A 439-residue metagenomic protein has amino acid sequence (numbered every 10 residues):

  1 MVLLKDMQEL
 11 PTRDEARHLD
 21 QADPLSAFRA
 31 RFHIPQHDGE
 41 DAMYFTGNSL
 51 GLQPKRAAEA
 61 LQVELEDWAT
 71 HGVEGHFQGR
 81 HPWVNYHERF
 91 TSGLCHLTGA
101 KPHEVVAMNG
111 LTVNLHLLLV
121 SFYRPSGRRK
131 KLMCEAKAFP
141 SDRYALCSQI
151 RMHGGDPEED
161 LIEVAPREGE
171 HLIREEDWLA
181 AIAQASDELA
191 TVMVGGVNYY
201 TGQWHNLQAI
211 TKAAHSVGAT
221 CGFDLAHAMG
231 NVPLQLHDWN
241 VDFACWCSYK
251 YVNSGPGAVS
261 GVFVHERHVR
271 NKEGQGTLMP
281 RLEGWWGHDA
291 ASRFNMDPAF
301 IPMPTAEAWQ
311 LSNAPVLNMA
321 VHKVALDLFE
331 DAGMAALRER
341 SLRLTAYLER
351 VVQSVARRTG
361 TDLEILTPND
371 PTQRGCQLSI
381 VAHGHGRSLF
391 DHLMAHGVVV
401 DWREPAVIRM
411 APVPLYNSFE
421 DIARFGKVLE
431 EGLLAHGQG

Functional and structural regions predicted by a protein language model:
M1-G439: Pyridoxal 5′-phosphate
